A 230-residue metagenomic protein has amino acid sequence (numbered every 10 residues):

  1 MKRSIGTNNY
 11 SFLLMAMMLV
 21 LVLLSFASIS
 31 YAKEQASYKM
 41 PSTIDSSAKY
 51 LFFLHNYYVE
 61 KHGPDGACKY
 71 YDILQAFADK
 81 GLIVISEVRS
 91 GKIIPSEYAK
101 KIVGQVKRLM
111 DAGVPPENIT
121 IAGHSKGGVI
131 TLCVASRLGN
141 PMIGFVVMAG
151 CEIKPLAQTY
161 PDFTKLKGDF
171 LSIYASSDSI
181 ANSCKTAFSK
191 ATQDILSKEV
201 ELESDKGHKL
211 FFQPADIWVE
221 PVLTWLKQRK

Functional and structural regions predicted by a protein language model:
M15-S25: Bacterial N-terminal signal peptides
T43-A76: Short, surface-exposed "cap/lid" segments of acyl-processing enzymes
T43-I44, G144-F211: The feature captures the conserved acid-bearing segment of alpha/beta-hydrolase catalytic domains
K69, K92-P116: Alpha/beta-hydrolase active-site loop
L74-K92: Conserved alpha/beta-hydrolase
A122-T131: Gly/Ala-rich beta-loop-alpha elbow adjacent to hydrolase catalytic centers
V134-I143: Conserved hydrolase catalytic core segment
P214-K230: Catalytic active-site module of serine/aspartate enzymes centered on a nucleophile-bearing elbow/loop
